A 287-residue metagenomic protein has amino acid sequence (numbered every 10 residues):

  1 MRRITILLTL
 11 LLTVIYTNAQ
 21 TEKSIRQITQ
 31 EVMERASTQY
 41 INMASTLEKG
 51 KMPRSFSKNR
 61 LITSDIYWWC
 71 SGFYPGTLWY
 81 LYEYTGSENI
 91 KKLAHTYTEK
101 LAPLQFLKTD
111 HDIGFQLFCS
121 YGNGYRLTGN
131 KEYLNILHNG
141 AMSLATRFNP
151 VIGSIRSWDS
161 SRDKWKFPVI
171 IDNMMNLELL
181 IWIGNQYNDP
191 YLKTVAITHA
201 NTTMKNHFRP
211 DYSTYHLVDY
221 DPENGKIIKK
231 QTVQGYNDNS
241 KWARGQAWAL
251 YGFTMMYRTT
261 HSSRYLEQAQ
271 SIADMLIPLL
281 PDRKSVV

Functional and structural regions predicted by a protein language model:
M1-S24: Bacterial Sec-dependent N-terminal signal peptides
Q20-V287: Glycan-recognition and catalytic cores of secretory/periplasmic carbohydrate-active enzymes
